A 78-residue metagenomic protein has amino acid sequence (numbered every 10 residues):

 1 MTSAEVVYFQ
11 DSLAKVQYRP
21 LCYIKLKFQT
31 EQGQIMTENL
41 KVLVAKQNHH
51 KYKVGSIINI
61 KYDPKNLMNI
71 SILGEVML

Functional and structural regions predicted by a protein language model:
M1-L78: Oxidizing extracytosolic/periplasmic lumen-facing domains of membrane-embedded or membrane-associated proteins
